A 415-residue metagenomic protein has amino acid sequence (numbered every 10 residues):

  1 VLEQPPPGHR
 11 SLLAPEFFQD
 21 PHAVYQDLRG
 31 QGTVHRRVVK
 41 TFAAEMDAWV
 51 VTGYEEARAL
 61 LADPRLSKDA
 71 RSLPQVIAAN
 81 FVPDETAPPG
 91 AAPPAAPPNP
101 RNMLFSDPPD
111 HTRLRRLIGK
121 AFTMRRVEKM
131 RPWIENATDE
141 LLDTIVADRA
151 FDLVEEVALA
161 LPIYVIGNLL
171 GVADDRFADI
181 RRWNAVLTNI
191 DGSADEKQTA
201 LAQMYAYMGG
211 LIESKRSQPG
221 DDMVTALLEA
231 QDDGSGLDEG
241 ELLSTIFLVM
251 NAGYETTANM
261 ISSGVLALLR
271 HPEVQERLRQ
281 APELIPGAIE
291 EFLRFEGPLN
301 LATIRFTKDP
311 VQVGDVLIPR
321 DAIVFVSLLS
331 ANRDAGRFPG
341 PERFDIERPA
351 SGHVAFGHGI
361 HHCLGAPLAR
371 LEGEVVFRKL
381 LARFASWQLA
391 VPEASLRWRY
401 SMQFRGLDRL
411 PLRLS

Functional and structural regions predicted by a protein language model:
V1-S415: Cytochrome P450
